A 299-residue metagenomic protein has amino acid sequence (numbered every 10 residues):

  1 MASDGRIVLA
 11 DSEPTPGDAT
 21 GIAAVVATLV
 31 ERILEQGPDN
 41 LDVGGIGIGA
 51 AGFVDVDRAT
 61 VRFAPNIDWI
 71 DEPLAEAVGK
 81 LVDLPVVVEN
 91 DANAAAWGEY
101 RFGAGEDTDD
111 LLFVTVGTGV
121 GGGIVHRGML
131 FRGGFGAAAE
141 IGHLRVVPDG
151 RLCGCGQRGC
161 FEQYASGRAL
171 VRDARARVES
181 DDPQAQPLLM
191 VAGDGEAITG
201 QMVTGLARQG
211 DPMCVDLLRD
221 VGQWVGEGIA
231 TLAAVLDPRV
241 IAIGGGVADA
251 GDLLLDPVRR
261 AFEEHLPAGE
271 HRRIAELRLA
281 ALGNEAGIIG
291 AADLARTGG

Functional and structural regions predicted by a protein language model:
M1-G45, D55-R58, E76-V86, R101-D110 (+2 more regions): ATP-binding/phosphotransfer module of carbohydrate and carboxylate kinases, centering on a glycine-rich
D11-E13, P65, G134: Short hydrophobic alpha-helix segments
P14-G17, W69, A138-E140: A short acidic/small-residue loop/turn micro-motif
G47-A51, F113-G119, G123-V125: Short beta-strand segments
A59-I70: A charged helix-plus-loop insertion that forms the helical arch/lid used to bind and gate nucleic-acid substrates
E89, W97: Generic enzyme active-site microenvironment
D91, G117, A291: Active-site glycine-centered loops adjacent to acidic/histidine catalytic or metal-binding residues that shape
I124-E140: Short, charged low-complexity linear segments at domain edges
